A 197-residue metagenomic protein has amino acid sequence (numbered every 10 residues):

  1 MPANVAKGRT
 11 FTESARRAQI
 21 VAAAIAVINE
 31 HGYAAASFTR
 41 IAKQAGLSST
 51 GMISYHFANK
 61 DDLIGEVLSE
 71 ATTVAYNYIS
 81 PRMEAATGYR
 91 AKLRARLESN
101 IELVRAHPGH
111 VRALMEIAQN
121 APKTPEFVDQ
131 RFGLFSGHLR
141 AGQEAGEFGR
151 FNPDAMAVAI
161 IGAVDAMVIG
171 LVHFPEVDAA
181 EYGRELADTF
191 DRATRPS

Functional and structural regions predicted by a protein language model:
M1-A15: N-terminal intrinsically disordered/low-complexity leader segments
M1-N4, E102, F132-E144, A163 (+1 more regions): C-terminal peripheral helix-coil segments that are non-catalytic and often amphipathic
Q19, V27, H31-D62, E66: Helix-turn-helix
E66, S80-G109, M156-I160, G183: Hydrophobic alpha-helical connector segments
T73-P81, A106, A121-A145, D154-V158: Amphipathic alpha-helical packing segments from all-alpha helical-bundle domains
N100, L114-A118, I160, V164 (+1 more regions): Short alpha-helical scaffolding segments that buttress acidic/His motifs in well-ordered protein cores
I101-P122, V172: Amphipathic alpha-helical segments used for helix-helix packing
